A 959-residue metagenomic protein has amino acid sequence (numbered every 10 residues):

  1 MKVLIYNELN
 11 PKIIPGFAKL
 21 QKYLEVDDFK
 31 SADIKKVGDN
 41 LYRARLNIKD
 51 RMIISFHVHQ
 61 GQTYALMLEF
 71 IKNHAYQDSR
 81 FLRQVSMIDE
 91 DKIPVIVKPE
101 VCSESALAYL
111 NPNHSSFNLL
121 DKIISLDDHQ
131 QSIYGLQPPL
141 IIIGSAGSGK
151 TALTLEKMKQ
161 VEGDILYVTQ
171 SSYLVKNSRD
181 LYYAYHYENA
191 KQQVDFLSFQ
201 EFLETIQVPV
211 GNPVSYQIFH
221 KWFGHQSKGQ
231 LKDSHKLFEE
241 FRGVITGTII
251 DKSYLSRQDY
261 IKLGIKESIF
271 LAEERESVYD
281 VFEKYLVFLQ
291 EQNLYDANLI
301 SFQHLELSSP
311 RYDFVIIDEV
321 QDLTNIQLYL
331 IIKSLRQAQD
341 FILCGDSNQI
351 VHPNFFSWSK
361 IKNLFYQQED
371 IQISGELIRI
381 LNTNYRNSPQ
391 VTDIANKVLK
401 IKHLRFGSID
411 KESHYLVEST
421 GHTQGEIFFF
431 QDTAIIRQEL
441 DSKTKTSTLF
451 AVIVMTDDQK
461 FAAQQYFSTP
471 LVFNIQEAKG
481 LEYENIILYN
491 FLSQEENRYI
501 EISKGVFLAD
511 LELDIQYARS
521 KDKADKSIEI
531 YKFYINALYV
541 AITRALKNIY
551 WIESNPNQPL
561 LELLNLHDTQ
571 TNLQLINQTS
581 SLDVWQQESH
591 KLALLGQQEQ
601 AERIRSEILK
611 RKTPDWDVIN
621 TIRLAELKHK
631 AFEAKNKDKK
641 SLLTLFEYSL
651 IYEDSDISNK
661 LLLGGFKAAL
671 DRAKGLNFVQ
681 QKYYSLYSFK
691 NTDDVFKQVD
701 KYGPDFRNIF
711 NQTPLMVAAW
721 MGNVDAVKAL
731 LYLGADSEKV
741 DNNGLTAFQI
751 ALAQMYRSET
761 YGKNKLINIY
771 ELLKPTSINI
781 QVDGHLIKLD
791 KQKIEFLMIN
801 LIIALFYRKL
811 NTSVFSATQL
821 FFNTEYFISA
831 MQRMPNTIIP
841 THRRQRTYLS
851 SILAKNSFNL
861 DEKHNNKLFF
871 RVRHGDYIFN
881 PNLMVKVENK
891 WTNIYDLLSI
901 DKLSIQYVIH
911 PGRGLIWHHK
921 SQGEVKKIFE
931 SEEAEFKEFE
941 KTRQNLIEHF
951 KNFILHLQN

Functional and structural regions predicted by a protein language model:
M1-R51, F56-L120, I394: Basic, Lys/Arg-enriched alpha-helical interface segments
N118-P138: N-terminal pre-P-loop "Q-motif" helix
I123, P139-D164, Q170-V210, E274 (+5 more regions): Conserved helicase motor core of SF1/SF2 NTP-dependent helicases
Q192, P209-L294, H874: Coupling/switch/interface segments within P-loop NTPase motor domains and analogous charged loops in nucleic-acid
K674-S685, G703-P714, V740-A753: Ankyrin-repeat boundary/"N-cap" motif
K690-N691, G722, M755: Ankyrin-repeat intra-repeat helix-capping/turn positions
V695-P704, K728-D736, N764-S777: Ankyrin repeat domain, specifically the short helix-to-loop turn at the C-terminus of the second helix of each repeat
I787-N823, S829, R833-N836: Positively charged, polyanion-binding regions of nucleic-acid-associated proteins
